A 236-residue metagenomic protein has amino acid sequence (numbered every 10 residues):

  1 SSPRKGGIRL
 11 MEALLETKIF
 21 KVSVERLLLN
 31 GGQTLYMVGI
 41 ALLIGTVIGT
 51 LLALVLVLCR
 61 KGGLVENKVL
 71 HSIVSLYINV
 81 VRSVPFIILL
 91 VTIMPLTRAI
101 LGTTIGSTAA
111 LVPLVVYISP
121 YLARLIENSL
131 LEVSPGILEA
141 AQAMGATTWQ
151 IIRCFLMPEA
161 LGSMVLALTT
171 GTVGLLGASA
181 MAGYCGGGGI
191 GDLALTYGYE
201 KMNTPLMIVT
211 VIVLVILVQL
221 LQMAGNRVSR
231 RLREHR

Functional and structural regions predicted by a protein language model:
L10-A41, N67-S72: Periplasmic/extracellular loop-to-transmembrane helix junction in inner-membrane transport proteins
L27-L58, L168: Transmembrane alpha-helix signature in integral membrane proteins
L29-M37, R82, F86-S119, L206-T210: Loop-to-helix entry region at the N-terminal start of transmembrane alpha-helices in multi-pass membrane transporters
V55-K61, M207-R236: C-terminal transmembrane helix and the adjacent membrane-cytosol boundary/short C-terminal tail of inner/organellar
V55-T92, L114, S119, R124-N128: Cytoplasmic-entry segments and transmembrane alpha-helices of multi-pass inner-membrane transporters
L130-A160, E200: Short helix-to-coil transition segments within interhelical loops that connect adjacent transmembrane helices
T148-S179, G225: Transmembrane alpha-helices
A178-I208, I212-V213, R233: Glycine-rich helix-loop "coupling/hinge" segments at transmembrane-helix boundaries in multipass transporters
